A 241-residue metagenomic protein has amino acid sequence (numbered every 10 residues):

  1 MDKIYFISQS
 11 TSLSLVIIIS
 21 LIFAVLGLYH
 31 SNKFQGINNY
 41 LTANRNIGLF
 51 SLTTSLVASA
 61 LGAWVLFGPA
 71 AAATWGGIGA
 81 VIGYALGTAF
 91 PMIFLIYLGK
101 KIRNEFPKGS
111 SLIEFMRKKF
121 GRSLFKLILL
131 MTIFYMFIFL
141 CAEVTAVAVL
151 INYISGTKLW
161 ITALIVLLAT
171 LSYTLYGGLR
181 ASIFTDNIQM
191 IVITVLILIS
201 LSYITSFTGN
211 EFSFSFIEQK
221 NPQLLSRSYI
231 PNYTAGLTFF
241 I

Functional and structural regions predicted by a protein language model:
M1-F67, T174-G177, M190, L196: Membrane-interface "cap" regions at the ends of multi-pass membrane proteins
K3-L15, W75-L86, I151-I161, Q223-F240: Interfacial loop-to-helix junctions that mark the boundaries of transmembrane helices in multi-pass membrane
V25-K33, F137-L140, V144, I154-I165 (+3 more regions): Hydrophobic alpha-helical segments and their helix-loop junctions in multi-pass secondary transporters
F34-N38, T74-G77, I102-S110, S200 (+3 more regions): Membrane-interfacial segments
L41-K108, P231-I241: Membrane-interface helix-loop-helix modules in multi-pass membrane proteins
L41-N46, R117-R122, G156, R227-N232: Helix-boundary and loop/linker segments of multi-pass membrane transporters
I82-T174, T238-I241: Helix-loop-helix module between adjacent transmembrane segments
